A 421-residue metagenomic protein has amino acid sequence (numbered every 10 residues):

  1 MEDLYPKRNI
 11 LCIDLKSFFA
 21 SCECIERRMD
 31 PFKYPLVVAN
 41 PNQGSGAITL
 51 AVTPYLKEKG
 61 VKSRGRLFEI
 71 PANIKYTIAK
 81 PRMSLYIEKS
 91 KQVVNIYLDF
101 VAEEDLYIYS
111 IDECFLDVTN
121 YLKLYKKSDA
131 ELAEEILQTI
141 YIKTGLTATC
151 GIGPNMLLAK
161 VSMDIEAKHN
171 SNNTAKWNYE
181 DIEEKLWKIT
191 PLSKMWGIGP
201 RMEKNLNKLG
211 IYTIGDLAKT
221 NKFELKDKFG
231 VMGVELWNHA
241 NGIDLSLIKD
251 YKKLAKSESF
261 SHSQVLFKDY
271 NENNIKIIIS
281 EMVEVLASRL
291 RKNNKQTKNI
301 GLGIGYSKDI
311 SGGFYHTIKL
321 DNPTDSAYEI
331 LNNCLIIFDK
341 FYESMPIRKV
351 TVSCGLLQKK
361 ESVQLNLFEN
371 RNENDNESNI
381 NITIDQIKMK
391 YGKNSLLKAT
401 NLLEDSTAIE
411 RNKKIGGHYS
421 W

Functional and structural regions predicted by a protein language model:
M1-I111, F115, A240: Residues that scaffold, gate, or flank divalent-cation-dependent active/transport sites
D3-Y5, C12, K204-P346: DNA-contacting surface of Y-family translesion DNA polymerases
C22, L320-W421: Acidic, metal-coordinating catalytic segment for phosphate/diphosphate chemistry, firing primarily on the Nudix
E23-C24, I48-A51, L158-E166, G230 (+1 more regions): Short acidic, glycine/serine/threonine-rich loops at helix termini
Y109-E113, G153-M156, K295-N299, P346-K349: Short Gly/Ser/Thr- and Asp/Glu-enriched loop/turn motifs at secondary-structure junctions
L116-E134, G210: Catalytic palm subdomain of template-directed nucleic-acid polymerases, centered on the conserved carboxylate motif
L132-P191: Long, highly charged, low-complexity intrinsically disordered interaction regions that mediate electrostatic DNA/RNA
